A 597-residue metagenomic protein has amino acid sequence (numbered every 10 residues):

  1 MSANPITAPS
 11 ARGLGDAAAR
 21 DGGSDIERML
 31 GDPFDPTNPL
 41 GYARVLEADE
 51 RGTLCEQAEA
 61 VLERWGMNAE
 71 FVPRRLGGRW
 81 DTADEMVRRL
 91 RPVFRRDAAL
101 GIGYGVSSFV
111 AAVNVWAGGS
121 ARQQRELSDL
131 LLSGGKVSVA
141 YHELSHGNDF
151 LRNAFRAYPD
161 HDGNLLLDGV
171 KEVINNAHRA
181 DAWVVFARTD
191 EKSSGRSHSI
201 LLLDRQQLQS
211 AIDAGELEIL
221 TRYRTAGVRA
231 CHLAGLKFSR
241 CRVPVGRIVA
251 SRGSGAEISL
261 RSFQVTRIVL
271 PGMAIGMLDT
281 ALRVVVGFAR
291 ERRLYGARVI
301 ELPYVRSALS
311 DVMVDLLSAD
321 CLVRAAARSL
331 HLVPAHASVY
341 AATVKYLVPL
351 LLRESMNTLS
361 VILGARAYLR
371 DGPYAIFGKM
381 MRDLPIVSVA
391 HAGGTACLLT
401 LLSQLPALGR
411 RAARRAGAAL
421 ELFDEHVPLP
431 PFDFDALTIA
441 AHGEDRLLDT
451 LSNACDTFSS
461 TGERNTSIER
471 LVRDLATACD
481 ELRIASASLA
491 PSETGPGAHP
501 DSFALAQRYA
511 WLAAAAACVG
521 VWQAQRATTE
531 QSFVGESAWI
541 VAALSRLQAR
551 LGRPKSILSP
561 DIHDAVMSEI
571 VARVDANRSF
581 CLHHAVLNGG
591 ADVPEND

Functional and structural regions predicted by a protein language model:
M1-V106, E126, L437-G497, A506 (+4 more regions): Amphipathic, small/basic residue-rich leader segments at the start of a protein or domain
I102-R122, G147-F150, H161, R290: N-terminal glycine-rich flavin-associated loop
S133-H142: A short, Trp-centered hydrophobic/proline-enriched beta-strand micro-motif
F155-Y158: A structural signal for short hydrophobic beta-strand segments in well-ordered beta-sheet cores
N164, D168-L217: A short core secondary-structure module
Y223-D315, F423-G520: Glycine-rich beta->alpha junctions and the first turn(s) of the following alpha-helix
I275, D279-L282, L309-V323, V348-L359 (+3 more regions): Alpha-helical transition-metal enzyme core signature, strongest for iron centers
A326-E421: Extended amphipathic alpha-helical segments with heptad-repeat/coiled-coil character used for oligomerization, fusion
